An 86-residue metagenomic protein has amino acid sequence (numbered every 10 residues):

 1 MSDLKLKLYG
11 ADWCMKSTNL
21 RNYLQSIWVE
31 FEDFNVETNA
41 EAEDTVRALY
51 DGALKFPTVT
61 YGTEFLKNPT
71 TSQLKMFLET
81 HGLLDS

Functional and structural regions predicted by a protein language model:
M1-E30: Local sequence-structure signature of Cys/Sec-based thiol-disulfide redox active-site neighborhoods
M15, T38, L66: Glycine-/small-residue-rich active-site loops that bind phosphorylated ligands and cofactors
T18-Q25, R47, K75, E79: Class I S-adenosyl-L-methionine
F31-D33, F65: Conserved beta-strand scaffold positions in the cores of enzyme catalytic domains, especially in NTP/NDP-utilizing
N35-A53, L78, L84: Thioredoxin-like thiol-disulfide oxidoreductase module
A48-N68: Short, structured active-site "lid" loops
Y61-S86: Non-catalytic, surface beta->alpha helical segment in thiol-disulfide oxidoreductase systems
